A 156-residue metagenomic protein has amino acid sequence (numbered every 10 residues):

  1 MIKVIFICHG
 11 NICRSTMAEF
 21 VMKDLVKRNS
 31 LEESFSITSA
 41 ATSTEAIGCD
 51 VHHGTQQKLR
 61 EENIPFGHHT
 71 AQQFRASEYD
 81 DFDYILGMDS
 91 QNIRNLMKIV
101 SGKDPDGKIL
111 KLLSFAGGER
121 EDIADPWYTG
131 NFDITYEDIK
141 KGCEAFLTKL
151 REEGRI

Functional and structural regions predicted by a protein language model:
M1-D81, T148-I156: Conserved active-site segments centered on acidic
S15, M88-D89: Replace "coordinates the UDP/GDP/TDP-sugar" with "coordinates nucleotide-activated sugar donors
Y84, S90-I156: Phosphate-binding/catalytic loops
